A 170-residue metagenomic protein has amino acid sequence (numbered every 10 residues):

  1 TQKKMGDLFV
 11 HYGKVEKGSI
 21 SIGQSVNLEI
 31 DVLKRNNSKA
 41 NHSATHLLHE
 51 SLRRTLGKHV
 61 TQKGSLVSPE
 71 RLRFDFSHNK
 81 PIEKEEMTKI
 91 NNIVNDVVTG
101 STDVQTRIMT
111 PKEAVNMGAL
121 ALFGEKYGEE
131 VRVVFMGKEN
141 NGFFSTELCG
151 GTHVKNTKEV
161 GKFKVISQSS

Functional and structural regions predicted by a protein language model:
T1-S170: A glycine- and charged-residue-rich anion-binding loop/surface
